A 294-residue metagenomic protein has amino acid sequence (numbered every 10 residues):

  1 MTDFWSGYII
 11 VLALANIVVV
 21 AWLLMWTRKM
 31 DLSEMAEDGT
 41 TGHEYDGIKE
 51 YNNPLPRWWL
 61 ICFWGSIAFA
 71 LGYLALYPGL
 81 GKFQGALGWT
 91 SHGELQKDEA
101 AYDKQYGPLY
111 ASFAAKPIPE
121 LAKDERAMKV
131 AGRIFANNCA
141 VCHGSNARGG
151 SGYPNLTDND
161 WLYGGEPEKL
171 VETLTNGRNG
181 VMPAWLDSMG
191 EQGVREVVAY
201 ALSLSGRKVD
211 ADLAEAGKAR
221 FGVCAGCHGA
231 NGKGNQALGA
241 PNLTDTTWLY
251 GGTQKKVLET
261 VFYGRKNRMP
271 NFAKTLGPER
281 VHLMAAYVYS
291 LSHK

Functional and structural regions predicted by a protein language model:
T2-A122, Y163-K169, A184-A201, L276-V288: Periplasmic c-type cytochrome electron-transfer domains
E34-E37, P117, C142, L156 (+4 more regions): Residues at structural and domain junctions
D46, N52, N155-D158, P167 (+1 more regions): Acidic side chains
K123-R148, D158, G164, V171-N176 (+3 more regions): Sequence/structural segment immediately N-terminal to covalent heme-attachment motifs in c-type and related
G150, P154-T157, T175-V194, A201-D212 (+2 more regions): Axial heme c-ligation environment in periplasmic c-type cytochrome domains
